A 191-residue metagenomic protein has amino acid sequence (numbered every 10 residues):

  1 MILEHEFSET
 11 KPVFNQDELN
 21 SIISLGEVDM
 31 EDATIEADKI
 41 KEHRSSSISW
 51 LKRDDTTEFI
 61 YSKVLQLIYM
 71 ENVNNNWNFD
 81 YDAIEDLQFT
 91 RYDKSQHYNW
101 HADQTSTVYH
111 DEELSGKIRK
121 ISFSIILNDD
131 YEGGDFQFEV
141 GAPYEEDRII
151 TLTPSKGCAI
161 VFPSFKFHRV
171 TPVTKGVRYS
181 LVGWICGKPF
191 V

Functional and structural regions predicted by a protein language model:
M1-V161, F165-V191: Fe(II)/2-oxoglutarate oxygenase catalytic core
